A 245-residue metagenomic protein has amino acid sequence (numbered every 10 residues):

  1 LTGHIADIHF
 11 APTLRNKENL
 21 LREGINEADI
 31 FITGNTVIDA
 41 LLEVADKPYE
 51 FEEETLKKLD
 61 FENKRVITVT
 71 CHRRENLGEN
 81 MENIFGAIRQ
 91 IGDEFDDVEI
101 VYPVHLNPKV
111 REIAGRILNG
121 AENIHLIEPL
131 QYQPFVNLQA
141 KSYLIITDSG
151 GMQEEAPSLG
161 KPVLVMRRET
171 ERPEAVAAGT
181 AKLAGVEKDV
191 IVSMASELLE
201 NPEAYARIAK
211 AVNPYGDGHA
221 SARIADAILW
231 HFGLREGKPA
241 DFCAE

Functional and structural regions predicted by a protein language model:
L1-Y102, N107-E245: Nucleotide-activated sugar donor-binding and catalytic core shared by glycosyltransferases and related lipid-linked
